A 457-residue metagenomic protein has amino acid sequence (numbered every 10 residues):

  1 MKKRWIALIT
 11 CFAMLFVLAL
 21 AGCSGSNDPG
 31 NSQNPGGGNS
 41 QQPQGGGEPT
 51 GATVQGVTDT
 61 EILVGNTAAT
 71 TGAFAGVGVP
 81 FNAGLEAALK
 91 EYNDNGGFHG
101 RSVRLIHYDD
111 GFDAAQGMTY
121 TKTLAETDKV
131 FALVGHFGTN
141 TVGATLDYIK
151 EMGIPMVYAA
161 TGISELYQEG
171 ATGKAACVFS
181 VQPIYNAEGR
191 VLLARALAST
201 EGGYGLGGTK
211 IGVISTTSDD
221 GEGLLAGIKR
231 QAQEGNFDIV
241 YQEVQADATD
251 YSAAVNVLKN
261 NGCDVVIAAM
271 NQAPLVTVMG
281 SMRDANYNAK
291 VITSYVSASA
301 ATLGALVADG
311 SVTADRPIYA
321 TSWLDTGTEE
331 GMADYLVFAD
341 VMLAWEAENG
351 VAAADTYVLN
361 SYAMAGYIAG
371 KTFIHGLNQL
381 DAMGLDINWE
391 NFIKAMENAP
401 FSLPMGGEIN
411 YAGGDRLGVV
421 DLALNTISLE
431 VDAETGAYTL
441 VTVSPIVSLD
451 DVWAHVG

Functional and structural regions predicted by a protein language model:
M1-L63, D94, L449-G457: Short, low-complexity disordered leader/linker segments with a strong preference for bacterial N-terminal type II
P29, P49-T50, G76-A83, N95-E169 (+5 more regions): Beta-alpha junction/loop-to-helix N-cap segments that form part of ligand/metal-binding clefts
P49-E86, Y108-A115, F137-G138, I214-G223 (+2 more regions): Extracytoplasmic "Venus flytrap"
G51, D59, V64, N82-L105 (+2 more regions): Signal peptide-proximal N-terminal region of secreted/periplasmic/extracellular or secretory-lumen proteins
V130-Q242, K290-Y319, D325-T326: Extracytoplasmic ligand/sensor domains, especially the bilobed periplasmic-binding protein
T139-E151, I228, D250-S252, N256 (+2 more regions): Hydrophobic alpha-helical
N186, M282-Y367: Extracellular/periplasmic periplasmic-binding protein-like sensory domains
A347-A363, I374-A437: Segments of small-molecule ligand-sensing domains
